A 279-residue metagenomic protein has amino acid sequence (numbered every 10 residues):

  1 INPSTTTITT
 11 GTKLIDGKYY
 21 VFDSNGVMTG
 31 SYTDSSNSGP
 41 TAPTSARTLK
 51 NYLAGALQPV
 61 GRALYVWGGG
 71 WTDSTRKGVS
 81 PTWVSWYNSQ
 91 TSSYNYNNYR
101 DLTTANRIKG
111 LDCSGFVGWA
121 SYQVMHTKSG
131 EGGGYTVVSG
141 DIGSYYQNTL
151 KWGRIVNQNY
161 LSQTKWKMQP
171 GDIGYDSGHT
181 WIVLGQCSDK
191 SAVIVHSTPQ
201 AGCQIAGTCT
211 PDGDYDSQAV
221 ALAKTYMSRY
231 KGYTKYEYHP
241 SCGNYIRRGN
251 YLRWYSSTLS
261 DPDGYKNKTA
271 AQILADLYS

Functional and structural regions predicted by a protein language model:
I1-N2, T12, Y19-V21, A54 (+6 more regions): Ordered hydrophobic segments in well-structured contexts
I1-P40: Extracellular adhesion/carbohydrate-binding repeat motifs centered on closely spaced tryptophans
K13, T33, S188, P199 (+1 more regions): Short clusters of small/polar residues that mark proteolytic maturation junctions
N37-H126, G249-S279: N-terminal capping segments
L64-S74, N97-T104, G174-Y226, K231-T234: Glycine-rich catalytic cores of cysteine/serine-nucleophile enzymes that process amide/ester linkages in cell-envelope
T127-G207: ...with weaker cross-activation on analogous glycine-rich loops/strands in unrelated enzymes
T210-S279: Low-complexity, Gly/Ser/Thr/Pro-rich intrinsically disordered linker/tail segments
